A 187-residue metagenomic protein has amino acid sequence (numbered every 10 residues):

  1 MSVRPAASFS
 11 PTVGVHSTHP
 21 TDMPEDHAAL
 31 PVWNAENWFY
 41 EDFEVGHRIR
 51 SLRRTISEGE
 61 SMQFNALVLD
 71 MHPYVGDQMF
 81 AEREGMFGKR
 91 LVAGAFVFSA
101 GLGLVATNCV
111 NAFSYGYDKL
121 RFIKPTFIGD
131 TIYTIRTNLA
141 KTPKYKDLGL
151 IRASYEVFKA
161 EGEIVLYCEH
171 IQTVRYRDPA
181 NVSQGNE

Functional and structural regions predicted by a protein language model:
S2-Y115, R177-E187: Hot-dog-fold acyl-thioester-processing enzymes
W38, E44-S51, T131-Y133, L150-R152 (+1 more regions): Intrinsic-disorder/low-complexity, polar/charged segments enriched in Ser/Thr/Lys/Arg/Asp/Glu/Gln
L52-R54, R136, Y155, C168-Q172: A structural signal for short, well-ordered beta-strand segments
I56-S57, A140-K141, Q172-V174: A short acidic/small-residue loop/turn micro-motif
S61, D130, K144-K146, E161-V165 (+1 more regions): Short acidic, gly/pro-rich beta-turn/loop elements at beta-sheet edges and active-site/ligand-binding grooves
G116-A160: Hydrophobic beta-sheet segments that form the core/acyl-binding groove of ACP/CoA-dependent acyl-chain-processing
F158-E187: Surface-exposed, gly/pro-biased binding rims or lids
